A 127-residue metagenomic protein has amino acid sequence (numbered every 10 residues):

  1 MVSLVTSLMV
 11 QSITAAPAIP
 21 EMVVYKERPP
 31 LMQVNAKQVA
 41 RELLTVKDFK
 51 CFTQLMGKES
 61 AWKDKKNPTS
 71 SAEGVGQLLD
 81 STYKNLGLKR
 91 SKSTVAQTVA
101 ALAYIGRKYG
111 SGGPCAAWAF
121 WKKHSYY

Functional and structural regions predicted by a protein language model:
M1-P17: Secretory targeting and sorting signals
P17-A61: Export/targeting segments at the very N-terminus of extracytoplasmic proteins
K47-W62, T98-G106, A116-W121: Short, functionally critical alpha-helical segments immediately adjacent to catalytic or ligand/cofactor-binding
S60-K63, T82-N85, G110, S125: Solvent-exposed loop/turn segments at secondary-structure junctions within structured extracellular/periplasmic domains
T69-L86: Substrate-binding/active-site groove segments that recognize and process beta-1,4-linked N-acetyl-hexosamine
K89-A96: A short, structured beta-strand-centered segment in the mid-to-C-terminal lobe of catalytic cores from group-transfer
K92, K108-G110, F120-Y127: Catalytic cores of secreted/periplasmic lytic hydrolases that degrade extracellular macromolecules
G113: Acidic/aromatic-lined carbohydrate-recognition and catalytic surfaces of CAZymes acting on diverse glycans
